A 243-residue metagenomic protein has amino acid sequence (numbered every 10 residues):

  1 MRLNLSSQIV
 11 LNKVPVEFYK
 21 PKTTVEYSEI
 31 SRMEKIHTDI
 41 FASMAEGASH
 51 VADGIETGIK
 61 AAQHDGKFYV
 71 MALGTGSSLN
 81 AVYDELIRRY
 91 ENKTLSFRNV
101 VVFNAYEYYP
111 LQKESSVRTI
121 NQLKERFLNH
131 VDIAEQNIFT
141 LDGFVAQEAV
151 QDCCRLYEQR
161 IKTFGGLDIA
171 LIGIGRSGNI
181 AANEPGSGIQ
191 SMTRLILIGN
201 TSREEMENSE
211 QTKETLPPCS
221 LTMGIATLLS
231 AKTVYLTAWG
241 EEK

Functional and structural regions predicted by a protein language model:
R2-V70: N-terminal glycine-/serine-/threonine-rich phosphate-binding loop
V10, Y19-K35, L95-I169: Ligand-binding beta-strand-loop-alpha-helix segment within the catalytic cores of soluble metabolic enzymes
H64-N92: Glycine-rich N-terminal segment of FAD-binding domains in flavoprotein oxidoreductases, spanning the beta-loop-helix
L73-S78, I172-R176, W239: Glycine-rich beta-strand-to-loop/alpha-helix junction loops that act as flexible
D84-S96, T119-N121, E125, P185-L195: A glycine- and small-aliphatic-rich helix-loop capping segment at beta-alpha/alpha-beta transitions that lines
G165-S191: Glycine-rich phosphate-binding loop
L171-G173, L216-K243: Glycine-rich anion-binding loop/nest that anchors nucleotide
A181-I225: Class I SAM-dependent methyltransferase SAM-binding "motif I" and its flanking Rossmann-like core
